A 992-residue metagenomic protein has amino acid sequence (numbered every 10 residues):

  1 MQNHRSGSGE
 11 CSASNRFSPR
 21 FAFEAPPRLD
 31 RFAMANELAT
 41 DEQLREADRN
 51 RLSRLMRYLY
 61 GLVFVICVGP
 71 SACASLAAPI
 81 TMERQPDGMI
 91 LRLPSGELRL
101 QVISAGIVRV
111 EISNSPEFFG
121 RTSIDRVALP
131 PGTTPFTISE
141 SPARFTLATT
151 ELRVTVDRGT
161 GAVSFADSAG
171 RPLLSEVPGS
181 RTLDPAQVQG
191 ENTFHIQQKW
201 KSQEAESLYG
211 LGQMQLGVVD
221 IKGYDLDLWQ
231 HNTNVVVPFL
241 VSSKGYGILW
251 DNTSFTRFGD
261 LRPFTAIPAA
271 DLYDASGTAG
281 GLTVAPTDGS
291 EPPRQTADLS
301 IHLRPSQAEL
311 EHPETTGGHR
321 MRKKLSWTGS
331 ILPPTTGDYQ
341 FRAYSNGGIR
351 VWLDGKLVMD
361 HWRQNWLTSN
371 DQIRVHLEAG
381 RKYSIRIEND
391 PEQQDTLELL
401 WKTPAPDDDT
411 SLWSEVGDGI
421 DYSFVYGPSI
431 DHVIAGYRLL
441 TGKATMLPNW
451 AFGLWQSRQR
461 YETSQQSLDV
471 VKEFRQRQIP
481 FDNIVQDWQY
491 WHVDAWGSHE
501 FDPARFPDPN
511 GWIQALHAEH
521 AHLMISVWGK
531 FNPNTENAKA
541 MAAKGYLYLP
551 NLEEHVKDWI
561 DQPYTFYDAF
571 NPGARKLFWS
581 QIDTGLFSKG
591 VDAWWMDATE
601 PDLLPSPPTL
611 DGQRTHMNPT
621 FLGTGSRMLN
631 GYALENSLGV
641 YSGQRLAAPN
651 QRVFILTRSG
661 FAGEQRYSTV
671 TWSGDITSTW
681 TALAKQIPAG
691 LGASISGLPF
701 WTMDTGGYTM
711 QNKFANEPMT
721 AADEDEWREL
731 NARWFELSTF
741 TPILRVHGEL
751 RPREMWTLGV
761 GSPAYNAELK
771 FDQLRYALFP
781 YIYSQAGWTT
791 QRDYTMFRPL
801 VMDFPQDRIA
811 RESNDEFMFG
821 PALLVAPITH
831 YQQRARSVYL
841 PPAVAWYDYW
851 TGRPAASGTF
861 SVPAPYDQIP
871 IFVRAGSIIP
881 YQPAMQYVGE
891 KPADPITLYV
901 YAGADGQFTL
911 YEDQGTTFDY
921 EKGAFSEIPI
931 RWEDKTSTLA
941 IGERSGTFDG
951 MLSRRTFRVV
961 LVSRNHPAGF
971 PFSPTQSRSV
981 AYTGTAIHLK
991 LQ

Functional and structural regions predicted by a protein language model:
Q2-H4, Q43, Y58-Y60: Low-complexity, intrinsically disordered or signal/transmembrane-proximal segments
N3-H4, N15, D30, D41 (+1 more regions): Intrinsic-disorder-associated, low-complexity terminal segments enriched in Asp/Asn/His/Tyr and depleted of Lys/Arg
Y58-S71: Bacterial N-terminal signal peptides
C73-D271, K323, D338, L353-H376 (+16 more regions): N-terminal accessory segment at the very beginning of proteins
R171, G179-T283, D288-T296, L303-S306 (+8 more regions): Catalytic-domain carbohydrate-binding cleft regions of carbohydrate-active enzymes
T287, I331-V351, I385-I387: Aromatic-lined ligand-binding clefts that engage carbohydrates, nucleic acids, or primary amines
